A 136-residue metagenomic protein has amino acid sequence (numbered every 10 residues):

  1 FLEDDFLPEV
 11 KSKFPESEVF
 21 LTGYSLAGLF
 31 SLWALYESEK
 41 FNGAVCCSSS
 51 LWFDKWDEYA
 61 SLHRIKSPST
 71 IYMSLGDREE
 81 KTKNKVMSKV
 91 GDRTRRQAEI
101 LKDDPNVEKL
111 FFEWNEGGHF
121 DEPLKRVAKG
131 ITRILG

Functional and structural regions predicted by a protein language model:
F1-G136: Non-catalytic cap/lid and distal C-terminal segments of serine-dependent acyl enzymes
